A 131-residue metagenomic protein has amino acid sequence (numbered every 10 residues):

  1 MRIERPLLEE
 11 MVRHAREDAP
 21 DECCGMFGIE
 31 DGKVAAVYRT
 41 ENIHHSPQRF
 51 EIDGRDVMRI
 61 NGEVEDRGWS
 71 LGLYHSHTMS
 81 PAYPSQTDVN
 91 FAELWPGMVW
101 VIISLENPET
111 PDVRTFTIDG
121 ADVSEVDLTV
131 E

Functional and structural regions predicted by a protein language model:
M1-S70, M79-E131: Conserved beta-strand-loop surface patch within small alpha/beta domains used for substrate/adaptor or ligand engagement
S76: Short, well-ordered beta-to-alpha junction loops that form the rim of enzyme active sites and present histidine/acidic
